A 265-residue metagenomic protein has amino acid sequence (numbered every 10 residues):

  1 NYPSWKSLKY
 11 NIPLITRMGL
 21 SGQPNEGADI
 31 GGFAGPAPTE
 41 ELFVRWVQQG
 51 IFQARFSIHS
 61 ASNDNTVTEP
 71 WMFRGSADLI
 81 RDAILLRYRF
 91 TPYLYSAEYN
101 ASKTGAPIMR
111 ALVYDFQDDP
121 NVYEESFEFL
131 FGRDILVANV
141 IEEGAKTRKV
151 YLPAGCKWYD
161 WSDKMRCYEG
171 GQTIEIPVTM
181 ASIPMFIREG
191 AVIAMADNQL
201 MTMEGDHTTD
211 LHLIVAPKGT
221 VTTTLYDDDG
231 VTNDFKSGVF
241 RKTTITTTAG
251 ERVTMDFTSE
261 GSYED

Functional and structural regions predicted by a protein language model:
N1-S182, I187-R188: Catalytic-domain carbohydrate-binding cleft regions of carbohydrate-active enzymes
S182-D265: Accessory, solvent-exposed terminal regions and/or long lumenal/extracellular loops of proteins
